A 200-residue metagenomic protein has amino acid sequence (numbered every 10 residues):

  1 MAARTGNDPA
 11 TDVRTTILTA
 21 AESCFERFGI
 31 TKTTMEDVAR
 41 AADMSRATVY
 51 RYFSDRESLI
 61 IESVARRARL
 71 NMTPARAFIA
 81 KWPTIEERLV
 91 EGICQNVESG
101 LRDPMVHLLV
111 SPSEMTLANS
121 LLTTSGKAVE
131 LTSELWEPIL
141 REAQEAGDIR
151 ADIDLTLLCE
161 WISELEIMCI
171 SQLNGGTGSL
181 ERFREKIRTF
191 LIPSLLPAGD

Functional and structural regions predicted by a protein language model:
M1-F28, K32-M44, S58: Basic, helix-initiating cap at the start of DNA-binding domains
M1-R4, Q95-E98, S133-A146, S163-L165 (+1 more regions): C-terminal peripheral helix-coil segments that are non-catalytic and often amphipathic
A42-F53: Short hydrophobic/aromatic patch on the recognition helix
F53, V64, E166: DNA major-groove recognition helix of helix-turn-helix
L59-R67: Alpha-helical DNA-contacting segments of helix-turn-helix folds
E62, T73-M105, L158-I162, R184: Hydrophobic alpha-helical connector segments
G100-T123: Amphipathic alpha-helical segments used for helix-helix packing
N119-D148, T156-E160: Amphipathic alpha-helical packing segments from all-alpha helical-bundle domains
